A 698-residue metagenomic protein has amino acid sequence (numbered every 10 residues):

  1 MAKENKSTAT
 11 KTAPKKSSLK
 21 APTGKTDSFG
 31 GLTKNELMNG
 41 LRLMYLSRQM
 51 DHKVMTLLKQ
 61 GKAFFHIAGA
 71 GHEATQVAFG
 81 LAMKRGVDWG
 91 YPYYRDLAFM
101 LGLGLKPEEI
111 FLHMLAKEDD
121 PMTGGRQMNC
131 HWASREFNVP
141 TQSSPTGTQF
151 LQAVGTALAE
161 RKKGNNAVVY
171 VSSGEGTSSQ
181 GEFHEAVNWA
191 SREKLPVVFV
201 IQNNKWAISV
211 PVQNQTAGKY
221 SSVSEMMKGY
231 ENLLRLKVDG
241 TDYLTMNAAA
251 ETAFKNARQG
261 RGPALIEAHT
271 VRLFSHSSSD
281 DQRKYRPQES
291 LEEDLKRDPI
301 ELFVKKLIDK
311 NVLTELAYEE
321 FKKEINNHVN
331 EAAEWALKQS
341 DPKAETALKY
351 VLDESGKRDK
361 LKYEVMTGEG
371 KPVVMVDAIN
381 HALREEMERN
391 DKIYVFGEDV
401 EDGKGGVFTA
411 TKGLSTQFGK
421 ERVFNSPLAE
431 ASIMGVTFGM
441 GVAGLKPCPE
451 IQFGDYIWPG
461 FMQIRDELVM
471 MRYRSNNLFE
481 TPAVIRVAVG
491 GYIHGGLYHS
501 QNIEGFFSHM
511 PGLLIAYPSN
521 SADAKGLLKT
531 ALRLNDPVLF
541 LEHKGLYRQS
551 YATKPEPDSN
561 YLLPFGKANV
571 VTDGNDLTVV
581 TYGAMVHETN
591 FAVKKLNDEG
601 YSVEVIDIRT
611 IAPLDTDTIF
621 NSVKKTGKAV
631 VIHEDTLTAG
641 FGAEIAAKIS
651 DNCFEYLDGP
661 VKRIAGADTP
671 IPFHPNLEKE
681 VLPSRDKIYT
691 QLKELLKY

Functional and structural regions predicted by a protein language model:
M1-T75, L81, A268, L273-F274 (+4 more regions): Conserved acidic/glycine
Q49-H52, T56-E193, V200, P211-E231 (+2 more regions): Cofactor-binding active-site loop characterized by glycine-rich and histidine/acidic residues
L57-K62, N129-S143, N166-Y170, E231-R235 (+7 more regions): Glycine/charged-rich beta-loop-alpha catalytic/anionic-binding loops adjacent to active sites
A68, G90-Y93, M122-G124, V154 (+11 more regions): General beta-strand structural signal in soluble alpha/beta enzymes
E73, V77, F137-N203, V238-F254 (+1 more regions): Thiamine diphosphate
I201-E334, K338, T409-G413, Q417 (+3 more regions): Thiamine diphosphate
H494-V580: Phosphate/diphosphate-binding glycine-rich loops and adjacent basic-rich segments that engage nucleotide
